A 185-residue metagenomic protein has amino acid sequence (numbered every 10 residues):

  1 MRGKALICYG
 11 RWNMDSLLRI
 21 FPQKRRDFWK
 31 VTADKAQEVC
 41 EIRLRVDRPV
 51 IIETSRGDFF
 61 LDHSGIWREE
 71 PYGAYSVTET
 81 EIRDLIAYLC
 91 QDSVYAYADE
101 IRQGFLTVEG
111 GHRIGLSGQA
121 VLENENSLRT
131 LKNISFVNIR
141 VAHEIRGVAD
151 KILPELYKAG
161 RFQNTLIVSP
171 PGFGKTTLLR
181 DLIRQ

Functional and structural regions predicted by a protein language model:
L6-G110: N-terminal accessory targeting/assembly segments
D84, D92-R161: P-loop NTP-binding catalytic core
I167: Hydrophobic anchor at the beta1->P-loop junction of P-loop NTPases
P171: The conserved Walker
K175: Conserved lysine of the Walker
L178: Hydrophobic positions on the alpha1 helix immediately C-terminal to the Walker A/P-loop
D181: Active-site signature of alpha/beta-hydrolase-fold catalytic machinery across serine- and Asp/Cys-nucleophile hydrolases
Q185: Post-Walker A helix-loop "phosphate-sensing" segment adjacent to the P-loop in P-loop NTPases
